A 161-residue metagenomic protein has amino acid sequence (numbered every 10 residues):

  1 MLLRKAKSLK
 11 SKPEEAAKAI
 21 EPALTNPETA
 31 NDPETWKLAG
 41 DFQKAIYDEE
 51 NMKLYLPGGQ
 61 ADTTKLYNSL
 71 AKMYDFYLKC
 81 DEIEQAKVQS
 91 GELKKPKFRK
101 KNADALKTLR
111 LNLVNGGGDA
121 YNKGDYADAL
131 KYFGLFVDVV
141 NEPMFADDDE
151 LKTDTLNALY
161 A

Functional and structural regions predicted by a protein language model:
M1-A61: Start-of-domain marker
F42-A127, K131, L135-N157: Short coil/linker segments at helix-helix boundaries
